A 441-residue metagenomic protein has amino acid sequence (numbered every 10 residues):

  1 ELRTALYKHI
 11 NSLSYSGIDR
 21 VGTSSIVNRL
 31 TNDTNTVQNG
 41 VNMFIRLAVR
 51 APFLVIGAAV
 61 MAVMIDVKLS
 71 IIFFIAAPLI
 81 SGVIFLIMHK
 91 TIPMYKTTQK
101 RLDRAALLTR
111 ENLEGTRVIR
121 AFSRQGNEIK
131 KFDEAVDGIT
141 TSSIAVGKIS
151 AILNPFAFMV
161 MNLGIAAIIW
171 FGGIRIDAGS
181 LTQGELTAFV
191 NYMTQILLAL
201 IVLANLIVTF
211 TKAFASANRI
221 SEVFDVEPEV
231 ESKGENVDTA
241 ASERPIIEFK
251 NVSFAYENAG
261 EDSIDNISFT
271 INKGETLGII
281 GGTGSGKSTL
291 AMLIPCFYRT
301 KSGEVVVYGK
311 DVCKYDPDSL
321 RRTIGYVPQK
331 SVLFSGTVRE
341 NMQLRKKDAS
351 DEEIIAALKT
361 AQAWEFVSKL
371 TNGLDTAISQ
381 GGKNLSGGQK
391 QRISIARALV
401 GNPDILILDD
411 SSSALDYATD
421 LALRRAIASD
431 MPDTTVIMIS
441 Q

Functional and structural regions predicted by a protein language model:
S12-I18, N32-I45, V49, F53 (+6 more regions): An intracellular "coupling" helix at the cytosolic face of ABC transporter transmembrane type-1 domains
A59, V63, I165, I169 (+3 more regions): Post-Walker A connector loop of ABC transporter nucleotide-binding domains
M61-A76, G82, A145-R219, V223-F224: Helix-loop-helix
V63-M64, I87-K90: Helix-loop junctions at the membrane-solvent interface of multi-pass transporters, primarily the C-terminal
P228-S242: Pre-NBD coupling/linker segments of ABC/ABC-like ATPases
A240-Q441: ABC-type nucleotide-binding domain
